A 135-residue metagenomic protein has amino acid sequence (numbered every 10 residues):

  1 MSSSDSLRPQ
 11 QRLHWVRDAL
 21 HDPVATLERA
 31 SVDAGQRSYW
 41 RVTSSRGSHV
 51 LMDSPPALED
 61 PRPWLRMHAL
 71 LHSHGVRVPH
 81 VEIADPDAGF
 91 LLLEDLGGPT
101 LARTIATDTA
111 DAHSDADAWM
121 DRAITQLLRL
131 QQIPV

Functional and structural regions predicted by a protein language model:
M1-T26: Juxta-kinase regulatory segment immediately upstream of eukaryotic protein kinase catalytic domains
S31, W40-V135: ATP-binding pocket architecture of kinase catalytic cores
A34: ATP/NTP phosphate-donor binding region
